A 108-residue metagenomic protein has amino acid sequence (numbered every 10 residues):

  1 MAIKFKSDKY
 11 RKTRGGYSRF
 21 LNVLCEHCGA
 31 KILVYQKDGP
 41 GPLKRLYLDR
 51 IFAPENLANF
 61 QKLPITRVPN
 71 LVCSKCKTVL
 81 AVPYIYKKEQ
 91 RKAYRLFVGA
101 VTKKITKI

Functional and structural regions predicted by a protein language model:
A2-L24, A30-I108: A short Gly-Trp-Pro
